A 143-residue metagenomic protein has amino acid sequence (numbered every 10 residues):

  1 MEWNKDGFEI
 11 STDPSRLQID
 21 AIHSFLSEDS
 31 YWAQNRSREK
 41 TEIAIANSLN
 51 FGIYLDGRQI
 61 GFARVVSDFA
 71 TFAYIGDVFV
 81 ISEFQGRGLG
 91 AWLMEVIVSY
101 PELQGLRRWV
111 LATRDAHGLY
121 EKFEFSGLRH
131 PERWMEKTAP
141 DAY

Functional and structural regions predicted by a protein language model:
M1-R36: Short amphipathic alpha-helix that is part of the acyltransferase structural core
E39-F79: A conserved beta-strand-loop-helix scaffold within acyl/acetyltransferase catalytic domains
F84-L93: Conserved acetyl-CoA pyrophosphate-binding loop and the N-cap/start of the following alpha-helix in GNAT-like
L103-A139: Conserved active-site alpha-helix within GNAT-family acetyltransferase domains
D141-Y143: Short helix-loop capping/hinge motifs at secondary-structure junctions, enriched in acidic/polar residues
